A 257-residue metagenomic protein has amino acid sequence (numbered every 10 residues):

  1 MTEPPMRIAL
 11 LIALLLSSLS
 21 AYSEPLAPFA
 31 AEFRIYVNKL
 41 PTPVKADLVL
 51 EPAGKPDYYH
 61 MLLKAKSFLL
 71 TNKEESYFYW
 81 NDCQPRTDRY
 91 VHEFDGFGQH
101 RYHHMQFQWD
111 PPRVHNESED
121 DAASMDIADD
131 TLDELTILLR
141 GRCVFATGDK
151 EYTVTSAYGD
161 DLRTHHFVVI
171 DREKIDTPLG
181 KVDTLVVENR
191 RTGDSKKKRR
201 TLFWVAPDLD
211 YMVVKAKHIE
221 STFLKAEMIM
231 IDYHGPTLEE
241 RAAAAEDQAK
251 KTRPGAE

Functional and structural regions predicted by a protein language model:
M1, Y22-S23: Intrinsically disordered, low-complexity regulatory regions of eukaryotic regulatory proteins
M1-A9: Positively charged n-region of N-terminal signal peptides that target proteins for export
A9-L10, V169: Short hydrophobic "helix-edge" motifs at membrane interfaces and signal-peptide entry regions
L10-L16: Hydrophobic helical h-region of N-terminal Sec-dependent signal peptides in bacterial secretory/periplasmic proteins
S18-S20: N-terminal signal peptide c-region/cleavage motif recognized by signal peptidases
E24-W109, A146-E257: Acidic, serine/threonine-rich low-complexity disordered tracts
H100-F145: Hydrophobic, well-structured mid-protein blocks that either form specific transmembrane helices
